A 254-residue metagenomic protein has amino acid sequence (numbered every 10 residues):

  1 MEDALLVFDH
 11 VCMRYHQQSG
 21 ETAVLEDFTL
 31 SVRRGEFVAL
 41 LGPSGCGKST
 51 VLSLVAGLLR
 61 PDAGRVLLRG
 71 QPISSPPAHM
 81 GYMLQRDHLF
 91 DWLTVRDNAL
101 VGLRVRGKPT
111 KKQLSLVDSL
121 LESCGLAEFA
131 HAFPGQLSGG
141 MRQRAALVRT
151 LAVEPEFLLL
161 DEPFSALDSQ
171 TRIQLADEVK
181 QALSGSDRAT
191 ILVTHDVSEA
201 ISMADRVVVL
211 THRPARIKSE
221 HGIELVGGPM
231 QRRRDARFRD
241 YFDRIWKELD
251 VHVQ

Functional and structural regions predicted by a protein language model:
L41-P43: The feature captures the beta-strand-to-loop junction immediately N-terminal to the Walker
A56: Helix-to-loop junction immediately C-terminal to a conserved catalytic motif
G64-P76: Conserved ABC transporter NBD signature motif
L93-L100: Short coil-to-helix segment of the ABC ATPase nucleotide-binding domain corresponding to the Q-loop/switch region
L100, K111-F129, Q181: Conserved ABC ATPase "signature" region
F133-L137, M141: Conserved ABC ATPase signature
A152-E156: A short, proline-enriched helix->beta-strand linker immediately N-terminal to the Walker B motif in ABC-type P-loop
L158-D161: Catalytic Walker B motif of ABC-type/P-loop ATPase nucleotide-binding domains
